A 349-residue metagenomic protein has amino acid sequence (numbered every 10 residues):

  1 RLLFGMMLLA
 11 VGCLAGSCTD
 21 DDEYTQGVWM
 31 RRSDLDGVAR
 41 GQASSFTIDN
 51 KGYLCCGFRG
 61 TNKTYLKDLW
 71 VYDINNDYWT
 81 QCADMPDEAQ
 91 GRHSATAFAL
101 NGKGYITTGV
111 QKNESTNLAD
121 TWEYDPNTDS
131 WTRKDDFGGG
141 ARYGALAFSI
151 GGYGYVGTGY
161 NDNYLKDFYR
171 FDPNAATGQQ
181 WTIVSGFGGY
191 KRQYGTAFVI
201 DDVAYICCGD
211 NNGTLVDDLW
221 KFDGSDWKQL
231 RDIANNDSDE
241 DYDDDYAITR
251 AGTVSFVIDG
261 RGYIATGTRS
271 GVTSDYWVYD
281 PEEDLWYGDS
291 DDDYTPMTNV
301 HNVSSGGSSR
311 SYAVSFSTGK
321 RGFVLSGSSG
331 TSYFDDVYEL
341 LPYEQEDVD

Functional and structural regions predicted by a protein language model:
R1-S17: Sec-dependent bacterial lipoprotein signal peptides
C18-D349: Kelch-like beta-propeller repeat domains
